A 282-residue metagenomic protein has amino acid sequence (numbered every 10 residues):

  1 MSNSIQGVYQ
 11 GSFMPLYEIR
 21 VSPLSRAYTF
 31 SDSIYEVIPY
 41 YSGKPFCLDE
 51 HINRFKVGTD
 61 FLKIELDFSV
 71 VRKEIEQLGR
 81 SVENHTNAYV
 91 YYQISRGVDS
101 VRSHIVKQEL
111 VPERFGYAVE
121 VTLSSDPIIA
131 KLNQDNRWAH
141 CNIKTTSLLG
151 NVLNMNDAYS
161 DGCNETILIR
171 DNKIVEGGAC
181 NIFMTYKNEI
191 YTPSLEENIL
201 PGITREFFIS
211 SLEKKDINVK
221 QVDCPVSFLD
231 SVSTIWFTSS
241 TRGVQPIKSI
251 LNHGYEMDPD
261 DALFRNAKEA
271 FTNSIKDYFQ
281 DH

Functional and structural regions predicted by a protein language model:
M1-Q77, S100, H104-H282: Helix-start/capping segments and mature chain N-termini
S81-I94: Ordered, amphipathic secondary-structure segments that act as subunit-interaction surfaces in large macromolecular
